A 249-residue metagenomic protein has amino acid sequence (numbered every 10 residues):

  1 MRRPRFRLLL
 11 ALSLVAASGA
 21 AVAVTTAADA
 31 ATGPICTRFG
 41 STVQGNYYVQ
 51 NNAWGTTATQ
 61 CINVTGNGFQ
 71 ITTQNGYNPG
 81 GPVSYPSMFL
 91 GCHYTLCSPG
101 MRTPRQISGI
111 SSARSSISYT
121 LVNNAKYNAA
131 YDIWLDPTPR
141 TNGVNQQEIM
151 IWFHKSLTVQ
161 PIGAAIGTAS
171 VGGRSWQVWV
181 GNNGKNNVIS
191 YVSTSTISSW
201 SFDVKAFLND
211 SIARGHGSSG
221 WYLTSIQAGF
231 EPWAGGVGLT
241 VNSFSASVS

Functional and structural regions predicted by a protein language model:
M1-A30: Secretory targeting and sorting signals
A31-P82, S249: N-terminal segment immediately downstream of the Sec signal-peptide cleavage site in secreted/extracellular proteins
G40, T56-A58, N63-G76, S98 (+4 more regions): Surface-exposed extracytoplasmic segments
F69-T73, S111-Y119, Y131-I133, L223-P232: Short, hydrophobic/proline-enriched secondary-structure or compact coil segments at domain edges
G76-P86, V122-K126, R140-V144, V159 (+2 more regions): Short, surface-exposed beta-strand/loop "edge" segments at domain boundaries and coil↔beta transitions
P86-I166: Extracellular-facing segments of soluble proteins and assemblies that are Gly/Ser/Thr-biased and enriched in aromatics
P139-K205: Short helix-loop boundary/capping segments
T196-S249: Long, compositionally biased interface segments
